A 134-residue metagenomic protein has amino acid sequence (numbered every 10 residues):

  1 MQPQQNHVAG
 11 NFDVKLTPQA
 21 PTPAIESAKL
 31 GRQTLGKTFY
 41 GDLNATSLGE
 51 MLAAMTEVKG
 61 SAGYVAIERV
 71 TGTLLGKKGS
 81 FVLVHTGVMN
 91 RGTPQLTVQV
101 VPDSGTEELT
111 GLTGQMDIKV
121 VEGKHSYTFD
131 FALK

Functional and structural regions predicted by a protein language model:
M1-K134: Targeting-peptide/extracellular-domain and disordered-appendage signature
